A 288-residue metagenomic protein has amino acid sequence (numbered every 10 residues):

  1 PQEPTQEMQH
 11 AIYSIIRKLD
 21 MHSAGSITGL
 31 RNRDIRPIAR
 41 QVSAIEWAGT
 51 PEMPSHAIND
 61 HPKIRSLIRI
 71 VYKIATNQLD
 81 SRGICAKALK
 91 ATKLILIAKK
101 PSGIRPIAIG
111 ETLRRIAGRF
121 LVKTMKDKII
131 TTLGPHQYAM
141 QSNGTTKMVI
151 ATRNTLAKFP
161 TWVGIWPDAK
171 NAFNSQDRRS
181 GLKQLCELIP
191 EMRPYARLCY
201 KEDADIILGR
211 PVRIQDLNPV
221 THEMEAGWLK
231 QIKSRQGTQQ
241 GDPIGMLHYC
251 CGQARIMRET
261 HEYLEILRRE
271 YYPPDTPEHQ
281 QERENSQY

Functional and structural regions predicted by a protein language model:
P1, R153, D275-Y288: Short, intrinsically disordered, charge-balanced linker/junction segments flanking boundaries in proteins
Q2-I256, Y272: Conserved pre-catalytic core of RNA-dependent polymerases
A44-E46, E262-D275: Internal, charge-rich low-complexity segments
I244, C250-M257, Y263-L264, R268-R269 (+1 more regions): Basic, alpha-helical interaction scaffolds
